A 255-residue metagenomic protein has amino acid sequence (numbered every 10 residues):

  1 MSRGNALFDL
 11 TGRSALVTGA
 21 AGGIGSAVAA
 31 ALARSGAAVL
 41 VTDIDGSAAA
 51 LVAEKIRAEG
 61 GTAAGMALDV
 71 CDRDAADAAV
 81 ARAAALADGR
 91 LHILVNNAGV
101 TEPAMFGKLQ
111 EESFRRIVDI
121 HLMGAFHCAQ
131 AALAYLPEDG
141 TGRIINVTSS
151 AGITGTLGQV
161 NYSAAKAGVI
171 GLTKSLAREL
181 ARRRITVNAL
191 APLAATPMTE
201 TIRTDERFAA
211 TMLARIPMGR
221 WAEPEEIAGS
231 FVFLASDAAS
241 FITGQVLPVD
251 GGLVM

Functional and structural regions predicted by a protein language model:
D9-L40: Canonical Rossmann dinucleotide-binding motif of NAD(H)/NADP(H)-dependent dehydrogenases/reductases, specifically
V95, T141, A181, T186 (+1 more regions): Short, small/polar-rich loop/turn modules that mediate ligand/substrate recognition or access, typified
M105-F106, Q110-V118, M212: Substrate-binding pocket helix/loop in short-chain dehydrogenase/reductase
A129, A165, T173: Active-site helix of classical SDR
A134, R178-R182, S240: Alpha-helical segment proximal to the catalytic Tyr-Lys
S149: Residue(s) in the substrate-gating loop at a strand-loop-helix junction that position the organic substrate next
A189, R207-A238, I242, V249-G251: C-terminal helical subdomain
